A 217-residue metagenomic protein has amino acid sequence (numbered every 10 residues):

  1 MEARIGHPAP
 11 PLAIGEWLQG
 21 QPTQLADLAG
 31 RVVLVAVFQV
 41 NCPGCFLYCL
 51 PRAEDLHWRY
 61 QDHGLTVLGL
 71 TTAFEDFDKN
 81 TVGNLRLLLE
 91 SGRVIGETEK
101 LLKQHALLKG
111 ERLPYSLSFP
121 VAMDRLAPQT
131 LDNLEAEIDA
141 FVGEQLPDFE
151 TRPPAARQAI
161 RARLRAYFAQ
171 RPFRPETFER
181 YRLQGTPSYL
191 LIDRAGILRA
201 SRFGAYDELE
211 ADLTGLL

Functional and structural regions predicted by a protein language model:
M1-A26, Q129, A155-A166: N-terminal "domain-start" segment that seeds a small globular fold
M1-E2, L107-K109, P175-E179: Short, P/G- and charge-enriched loop/turn segments at secondary-structure junctions
P10, V32-V33, T186-S188: Short loop/turn microsegments at loop-to-beta-strand junctions
T23-C49, A53, T66-L70: Short active-site neighborhood of thiol/selenol oxidoreductases, capturing the structured segment around
A29-R31, D62, L183: Active-site acidic short loop of glycosyltransferases
P43, D76, P128-T130, L198 (+1 more regions): Flexible, glycine-rich phosphate/dinucleotide-binding loops and adjacent beta-alpha linkers at cofactor/substrate
Y48-E137, E144-R152, F173: Structural microenvironment flanking redox-active thiols in thiol-disulfide oxidoreductases
A140-L217: Thiol-/selenol-based redox modules, centered on thioredoxin-like and closely related oxidoreductase domains
